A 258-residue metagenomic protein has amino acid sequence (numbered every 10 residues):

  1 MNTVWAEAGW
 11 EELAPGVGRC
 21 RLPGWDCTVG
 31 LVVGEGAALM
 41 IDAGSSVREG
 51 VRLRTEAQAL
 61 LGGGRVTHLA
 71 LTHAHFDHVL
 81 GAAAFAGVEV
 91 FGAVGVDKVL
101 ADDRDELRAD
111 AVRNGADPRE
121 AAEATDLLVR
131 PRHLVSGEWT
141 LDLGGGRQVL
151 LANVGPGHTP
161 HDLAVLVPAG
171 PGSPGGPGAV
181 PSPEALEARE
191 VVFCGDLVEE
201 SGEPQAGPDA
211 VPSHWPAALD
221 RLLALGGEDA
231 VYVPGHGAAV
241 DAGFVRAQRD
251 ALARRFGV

Functional and structural regions predicted by a protein language model:
M1-A37: Zn-dependent metallo-beta-lactamase
E12, K98-N153, P174-G178, S182 (+1 more regions): Metallo-beta-lactamase
G16, V32, D42, A57 (+9 more regions): Divalent metal-coordination and catalytic microenvironments
G18, A70, E89-F91, H133 (+3 more regions): Hydrophobic/aromatic beta-strand patches that form the interior of the parallel beta-sheet core in alpha/beta enzyme
L22-G24, L134, G155-P160: A short catalytic or substrate-binding loop motif that flags glycine-/basic-rich loops and adjacent residues that bind
A37-L39, S45-V47, T140, Q148-A247: Metallo-beta-lactamase
R48-G92, G227-E228: Active-site metal-binding motif and surrounding structural segment of the metallo-beta-lactamase
G243-V258: Short, electropositive alpha-helical surface patch
